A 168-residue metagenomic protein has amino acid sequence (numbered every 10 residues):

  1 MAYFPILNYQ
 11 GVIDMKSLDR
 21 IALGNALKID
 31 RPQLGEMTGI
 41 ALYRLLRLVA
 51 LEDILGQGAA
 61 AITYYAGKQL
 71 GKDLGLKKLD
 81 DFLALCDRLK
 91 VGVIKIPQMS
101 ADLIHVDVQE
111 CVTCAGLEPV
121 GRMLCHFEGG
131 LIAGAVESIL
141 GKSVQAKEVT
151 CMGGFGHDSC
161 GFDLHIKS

Functional and structural regions predicted by a protein language model:
A2-L124, C151-S159, H165-S168: N-terminal accessory segment detector
C86-V93, V136-V144: Short secondary-structure junctions
C125-G141: Active-site helix/loop of acyl-thioester processing domains in fatty-acid/polyketide metabolism, spanning hotdog-fold
S143-G153: Long, charged, glycine-rich C-terminal linkers/tails
